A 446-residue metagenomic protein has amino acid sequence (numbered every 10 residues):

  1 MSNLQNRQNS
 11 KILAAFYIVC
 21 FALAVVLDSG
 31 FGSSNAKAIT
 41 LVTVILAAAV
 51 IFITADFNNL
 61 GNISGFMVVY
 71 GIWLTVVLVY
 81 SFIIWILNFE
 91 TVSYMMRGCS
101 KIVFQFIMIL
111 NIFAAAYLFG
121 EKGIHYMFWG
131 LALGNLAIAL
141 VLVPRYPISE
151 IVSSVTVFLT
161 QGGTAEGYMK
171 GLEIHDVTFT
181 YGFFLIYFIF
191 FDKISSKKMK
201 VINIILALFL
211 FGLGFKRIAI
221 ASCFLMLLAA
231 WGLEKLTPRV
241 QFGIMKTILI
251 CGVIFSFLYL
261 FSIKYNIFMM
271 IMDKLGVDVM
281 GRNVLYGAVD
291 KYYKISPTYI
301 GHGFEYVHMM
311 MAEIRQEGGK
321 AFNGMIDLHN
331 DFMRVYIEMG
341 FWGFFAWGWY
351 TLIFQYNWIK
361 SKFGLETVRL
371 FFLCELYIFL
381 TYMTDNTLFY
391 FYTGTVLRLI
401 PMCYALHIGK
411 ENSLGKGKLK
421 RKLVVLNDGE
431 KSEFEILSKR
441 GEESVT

Functional and structural regions predicted by a protein language model:
M1-F57, T75-W85, L142, K216 (+1 more regions): N-terminal signal-anchor transmembrane segment
I18, I186-F188, L373-E433, T446: Transmembrane alpha-helices of multi-pass inner-membrane enzymes
A38, P238-M245, V253-A288, Y306-R315: Flexible juxtamembrane loops connecting transmembrane helices in multi-pass membrane enzymes that build or modify
I39-V44, F66-V79, F89-A116, Y126-L136: Aromatic-anchored transmembrane helix interface
I86-T91, N135-D176, Q316-K320: Membrane-interfacial helix-loop-helix modules of multi-pass inner-membrane proteins that assemble, modify, or transport
H125-E150, K170-L233: Alpha-helical transmembrane segments of multi-pass inner-membrane proteins
D273-M339: Long extracytoplasmic/lumenal interhelical loops at the membrane interface of multi-pass membrane proteins
E338-F379, E442: Hydrophobic transmembrane alpha-helices and their immediate junctions
